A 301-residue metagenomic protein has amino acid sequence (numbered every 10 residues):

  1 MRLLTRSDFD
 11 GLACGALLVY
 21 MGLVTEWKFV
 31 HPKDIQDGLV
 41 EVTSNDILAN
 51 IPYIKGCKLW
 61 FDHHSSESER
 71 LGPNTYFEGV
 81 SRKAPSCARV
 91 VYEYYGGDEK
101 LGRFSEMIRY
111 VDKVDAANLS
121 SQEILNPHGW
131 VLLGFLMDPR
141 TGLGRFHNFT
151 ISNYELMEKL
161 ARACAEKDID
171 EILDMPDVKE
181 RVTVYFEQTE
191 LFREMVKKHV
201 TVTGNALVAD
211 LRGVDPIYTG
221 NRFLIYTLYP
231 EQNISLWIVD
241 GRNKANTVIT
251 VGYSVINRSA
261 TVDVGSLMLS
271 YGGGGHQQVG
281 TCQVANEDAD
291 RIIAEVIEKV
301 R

Functional and structural regions predicted by a protein language model:
M1-G134, P139, T201-L207, G213 (+1 more regions): Replace "Mg2+/Mn2+-dependent" with "divalent metal-dependent
F135-N221: Glycine-rich, Lys/Arg-enriched anion-binding loops that position phosphate/diphosphate groups for phosphoryl
